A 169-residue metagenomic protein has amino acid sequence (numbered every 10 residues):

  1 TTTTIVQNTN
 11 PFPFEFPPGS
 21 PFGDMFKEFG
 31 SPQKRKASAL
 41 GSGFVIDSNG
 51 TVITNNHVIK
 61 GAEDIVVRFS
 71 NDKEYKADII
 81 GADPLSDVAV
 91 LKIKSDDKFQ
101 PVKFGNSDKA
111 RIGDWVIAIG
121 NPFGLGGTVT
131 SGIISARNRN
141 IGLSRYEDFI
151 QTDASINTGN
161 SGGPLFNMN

Functional and structural regions predicted by a protein language model:
T1-N169: Serine-dependent protease modules
